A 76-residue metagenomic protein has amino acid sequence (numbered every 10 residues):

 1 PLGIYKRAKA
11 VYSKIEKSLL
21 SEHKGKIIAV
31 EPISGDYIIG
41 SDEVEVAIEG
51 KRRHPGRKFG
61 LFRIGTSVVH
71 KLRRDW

Functional and structural regions predicted by a protein language model:
P1-A8: Short, compositionally biased leader-like segments
A8-A10, E16-S18, F59, K71-W76: Anionic, Ser/Thr-rich low-complexity intrinsically disordered regions
Y12-P32: Short aromatic-glycine-(Arg/Gly/Cys) micro-motifs in beta-strand/loop hairpins
P32, E43, I64: Residues immediately flanking
G35-G40: A short, exposed loop/beta-hairpin motif centered on an aromatic-Gly-Thr core
D42-R57: A short, charged, amphipathic alpha-helix used as a generic interaction element across diverse proteins
P55-K71: C-terminal structural segments of small proteins and small subunits
